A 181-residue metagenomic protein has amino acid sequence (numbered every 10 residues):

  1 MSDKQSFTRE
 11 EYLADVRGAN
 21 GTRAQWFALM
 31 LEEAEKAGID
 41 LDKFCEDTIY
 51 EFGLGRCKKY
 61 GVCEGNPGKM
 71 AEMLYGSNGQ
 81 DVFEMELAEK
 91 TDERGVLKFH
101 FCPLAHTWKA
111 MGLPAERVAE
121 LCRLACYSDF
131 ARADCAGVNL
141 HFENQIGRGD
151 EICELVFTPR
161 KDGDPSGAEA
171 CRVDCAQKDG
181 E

Functional and structural regions predicted by a protein language model:
M1-R123, S128, N139-C153, T158-E181: N-terminal accessory segment detector
